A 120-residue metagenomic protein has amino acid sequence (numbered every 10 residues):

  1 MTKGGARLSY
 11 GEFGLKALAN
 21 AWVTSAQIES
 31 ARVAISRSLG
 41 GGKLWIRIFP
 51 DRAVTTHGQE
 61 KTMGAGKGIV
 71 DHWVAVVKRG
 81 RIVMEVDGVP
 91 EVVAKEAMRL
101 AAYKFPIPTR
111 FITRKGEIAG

Functional and structural regions predicted by a protein language model:
M1-G120: Ribosome-associated RNA-binding proteins
